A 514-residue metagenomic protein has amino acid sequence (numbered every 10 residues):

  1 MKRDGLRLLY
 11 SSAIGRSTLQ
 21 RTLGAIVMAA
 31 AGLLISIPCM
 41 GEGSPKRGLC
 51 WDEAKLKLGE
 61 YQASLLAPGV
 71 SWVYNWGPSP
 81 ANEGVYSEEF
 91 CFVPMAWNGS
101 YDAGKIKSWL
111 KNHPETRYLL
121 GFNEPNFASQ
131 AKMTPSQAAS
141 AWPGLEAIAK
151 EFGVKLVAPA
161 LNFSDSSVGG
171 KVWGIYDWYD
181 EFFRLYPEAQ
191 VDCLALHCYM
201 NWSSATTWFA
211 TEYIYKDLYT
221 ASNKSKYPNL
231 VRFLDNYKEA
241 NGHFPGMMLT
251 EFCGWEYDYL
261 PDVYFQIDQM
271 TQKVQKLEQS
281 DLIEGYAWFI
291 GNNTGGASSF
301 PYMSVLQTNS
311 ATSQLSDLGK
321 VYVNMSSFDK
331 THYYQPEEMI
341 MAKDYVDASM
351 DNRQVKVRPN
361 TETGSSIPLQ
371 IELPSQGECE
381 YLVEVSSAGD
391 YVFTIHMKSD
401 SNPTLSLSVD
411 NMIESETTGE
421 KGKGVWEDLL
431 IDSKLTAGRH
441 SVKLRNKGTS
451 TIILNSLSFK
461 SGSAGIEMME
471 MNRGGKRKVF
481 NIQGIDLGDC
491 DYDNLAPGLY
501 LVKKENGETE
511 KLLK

Functional and structural regions predicted by a protein language model:
S36-P38: N-terminal signal peptide c-region/cleavage motif recognized by signal peptidases
G48-T116: N-terminal carbohydrate-binding/catalytic regions of secreted carbohydrate-active enzymes
C91-P94, L277-Y345: Aromatic-rich peripheral "rim/lid" segments of glycoside hydrolase catalytic domains that contact and position glycan
P94, N123, Y176-P228, L234 (+2 more regions): Aromatic- and acid-rich polysaccharide-binding/catalytic face of secreted or lumenal carbohydrate-active enzymes
H113-P135, V157-D165, A189-W202, M248-F252 (+1 more regions): Active-site groove signature of glycoside hydrolases
S164-V168, N241-M270, F289-Q307: Active-site clefts of carbohydrate-active enzymes
K330-G462: Extracytoplasmic
G462-K514: C-terminal outer-membrane/trafficking sorting elements
